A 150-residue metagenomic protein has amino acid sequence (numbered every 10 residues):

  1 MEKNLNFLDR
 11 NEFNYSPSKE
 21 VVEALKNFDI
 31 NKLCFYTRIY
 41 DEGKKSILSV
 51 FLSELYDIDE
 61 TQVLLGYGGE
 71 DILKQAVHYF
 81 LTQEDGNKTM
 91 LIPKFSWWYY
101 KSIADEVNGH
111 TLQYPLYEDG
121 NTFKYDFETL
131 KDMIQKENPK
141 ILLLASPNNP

Functional and structural regions predicted by a protein language model:
M1-Q75: N-terminal small-domain helix-loop-helix segment of the aminotransferase-like
N6, K88, K140: Conserved acidic residues
I58, F80-G86, Q135-N138: Glycine-rich phosphate-binding loop signature in dinucleotide/nucleotide-binding domains
D59, V107-G109: Short, structured coil segments at secondary-structure junctions
L65, I92, L143-L144: Redox-cofactor binding/interface segments in oxidoreductases and associated redox assembly factors
Y79-A104: Conserved PLP-anchoring active-site segment centered on the Schiff-base-forming lysine
K94, Q113-E118: Short beta->alpha connector loops at strand-helix junctions that form conserved, small/polar/Pro-enriched
N121-P150: Active-site phosphate-binding strand-loop segment of PLP-dependent enzymes
